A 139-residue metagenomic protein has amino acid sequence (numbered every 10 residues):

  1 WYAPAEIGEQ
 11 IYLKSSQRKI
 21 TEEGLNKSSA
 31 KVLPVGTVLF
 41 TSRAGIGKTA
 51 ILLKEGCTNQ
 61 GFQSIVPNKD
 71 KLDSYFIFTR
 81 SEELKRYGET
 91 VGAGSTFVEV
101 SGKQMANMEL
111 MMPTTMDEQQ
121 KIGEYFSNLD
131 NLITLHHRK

Functional and structural regions predicted by a protein language model:
W1-M112: DNA target-recognition domains and sequence-specific DNA-contacting regions of bacterial/archaeal
E109-K139: Amphipathic alpha-helical segments
